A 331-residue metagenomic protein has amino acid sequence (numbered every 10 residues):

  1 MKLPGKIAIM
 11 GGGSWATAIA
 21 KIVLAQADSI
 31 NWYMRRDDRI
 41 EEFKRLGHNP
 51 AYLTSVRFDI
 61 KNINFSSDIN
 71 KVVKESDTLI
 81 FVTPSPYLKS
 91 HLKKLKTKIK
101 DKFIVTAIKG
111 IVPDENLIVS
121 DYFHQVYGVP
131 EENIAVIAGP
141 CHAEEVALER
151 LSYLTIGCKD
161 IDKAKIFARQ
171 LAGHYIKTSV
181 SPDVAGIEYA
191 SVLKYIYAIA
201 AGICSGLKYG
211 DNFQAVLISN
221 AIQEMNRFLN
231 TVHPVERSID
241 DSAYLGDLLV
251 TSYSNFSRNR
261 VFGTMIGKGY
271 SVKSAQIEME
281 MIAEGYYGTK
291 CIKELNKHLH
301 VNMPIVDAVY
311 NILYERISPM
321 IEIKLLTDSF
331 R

Functional and structural regions predicted by a protein language model:
M1-V56, I63-S67: NAD(P)+-binding Rossmann beta1-loop-alpha1 motif at the extreme N-terminus of oxidoreductases
P4-K6, K102, S152: Nucleotide donor/acceptor-binding cores
V56-F65, V129-N133, H174-I176, V301: A short helix-to-beta-strand connector/capping loop
S66-K74, T78-E149, F167-R169: Rossmann-like NAD(P)(H) cofactor-binding subdomain of soluble oxidoreductases
K74-E75, L193, L245: Alpha-helix C-terminal capping/helix-to-coil transition sites in glycosyltransferase folds
Y87, K98, V126-N133, L151-S238: Internal alpha-helical scaffold of NAD(P)-dependent oxidoreductase catalytic cores
A201-S205, N230-R331: NAD(P)-dependent Rossmann-like dehydrogenase/reductase catalytic/cofactor-binding core
